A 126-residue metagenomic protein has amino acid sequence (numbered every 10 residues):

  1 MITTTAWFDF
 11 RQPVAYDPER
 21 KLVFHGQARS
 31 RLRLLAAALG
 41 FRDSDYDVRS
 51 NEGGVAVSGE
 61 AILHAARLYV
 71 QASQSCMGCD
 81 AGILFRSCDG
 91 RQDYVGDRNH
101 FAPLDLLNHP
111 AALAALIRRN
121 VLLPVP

Functional and structural regions predicted by a protein language model:
I2-H64, P126: Negatively charged, low-complexity tracts enriched in Asp/Glu with abundant Ser/Thr
G59, I83-F85, V121: Surface-exposed beta-strand edges and their flanking turn/coil or helix-capping segments
H64-A115: Intrinsically disordered, low-complexity regulatory segments enriched in Ser/Thr/Pro and charged residues
G78, P124-P126: Generic hydrophobic secondary-structure signal
A115-P124: Well-ordered alpha/beta subsegment
